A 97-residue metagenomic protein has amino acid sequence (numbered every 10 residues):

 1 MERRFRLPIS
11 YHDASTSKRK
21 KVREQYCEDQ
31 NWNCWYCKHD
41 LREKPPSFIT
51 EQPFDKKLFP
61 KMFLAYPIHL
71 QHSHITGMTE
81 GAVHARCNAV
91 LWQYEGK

Functional and structural regions predicted by a protein language model:
E2-N33: Short, charged surface segments at domain edges that flank catalytic/cofactor-binding sites
Y36-V83, L91, E95: Histidine-centered nuclease catalytic patch
